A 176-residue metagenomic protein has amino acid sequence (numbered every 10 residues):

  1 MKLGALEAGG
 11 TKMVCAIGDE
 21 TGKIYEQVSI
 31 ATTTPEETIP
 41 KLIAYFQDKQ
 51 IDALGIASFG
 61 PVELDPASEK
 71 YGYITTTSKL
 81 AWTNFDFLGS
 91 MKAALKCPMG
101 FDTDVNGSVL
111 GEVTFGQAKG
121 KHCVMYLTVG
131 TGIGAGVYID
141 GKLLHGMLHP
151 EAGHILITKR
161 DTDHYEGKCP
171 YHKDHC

Functional and structural regions predicted by a protein language model:
K2-K41, Y73-I74, L143-D161: Short glycine-rich, Thr/Ser-proximal phosphate-binding strand/loop in the N-terminal lobe of ATP-dependent enzymes
E7, D104, G130: Active-site glycine-centered loops adjacent to acidic/histidine catalytic or metal-binding residues that shape
T11, F59-V62, G130-G132: Short glycine-rich anion-binding loops that position phosphate/pyrophosphate groups of nucleotides and phosphorylated
V14, L64-P66, A135: Glycine/Thr-rich phosphate-binding loops of Rossmann-like dinucleotide-binding domains
I17-E20, E26, G100, F115-C176: Glycine/GP-enriched mid-protein hinge/lid loop-to-helix segment characteristic of carbohydrate kinases
E20-K23, T34, Q47-A53, A93-P98: Short glycine/proline-enriched coil/turn segments at helix->beta-strand junctions
I39-P40, A53, V62-C123, I157 (+1 more regions): Glycine-rich phosphate-binding loop and adjoining helix at the ATP-binding site of ATP-dependent phosphoryl-transfer
